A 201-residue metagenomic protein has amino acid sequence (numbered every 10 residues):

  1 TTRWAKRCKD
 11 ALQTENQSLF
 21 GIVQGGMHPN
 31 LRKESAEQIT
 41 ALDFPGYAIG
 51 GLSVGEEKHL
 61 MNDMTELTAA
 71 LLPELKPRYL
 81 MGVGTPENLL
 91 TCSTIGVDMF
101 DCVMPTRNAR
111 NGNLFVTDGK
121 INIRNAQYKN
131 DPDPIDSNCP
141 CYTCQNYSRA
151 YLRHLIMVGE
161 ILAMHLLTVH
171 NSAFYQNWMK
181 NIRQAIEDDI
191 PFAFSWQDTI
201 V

Functional and structural regions predicted by a protein language model:
T1-A11, N16-Q17, V23-A41, T143 (+4 more regions): Catalytic cores of glycan-processing enzymes that make or break glycosidic bonds
T1-W4, C8, S35, M64 (+3 more regions): Alpha-helical packing segments of well-folded alpha/beta enzyme cores
W4-K6, H28, L42, L52 (+5 more regions): Aromatic-enriched hydrophobic runs in primary sequence
A5, K9-L12, D43, L72 (+2 more regions): Structural signal for hydrophobic packing residues in well-ordered secondary-structure cores of soluble enzyme domains
A11-I135: Glycine-rich phosphate/ribose-binding loops and adjacent secondary-structure elements that form binding surfaces
D136-V201: C-terminal extensions of enzymes
